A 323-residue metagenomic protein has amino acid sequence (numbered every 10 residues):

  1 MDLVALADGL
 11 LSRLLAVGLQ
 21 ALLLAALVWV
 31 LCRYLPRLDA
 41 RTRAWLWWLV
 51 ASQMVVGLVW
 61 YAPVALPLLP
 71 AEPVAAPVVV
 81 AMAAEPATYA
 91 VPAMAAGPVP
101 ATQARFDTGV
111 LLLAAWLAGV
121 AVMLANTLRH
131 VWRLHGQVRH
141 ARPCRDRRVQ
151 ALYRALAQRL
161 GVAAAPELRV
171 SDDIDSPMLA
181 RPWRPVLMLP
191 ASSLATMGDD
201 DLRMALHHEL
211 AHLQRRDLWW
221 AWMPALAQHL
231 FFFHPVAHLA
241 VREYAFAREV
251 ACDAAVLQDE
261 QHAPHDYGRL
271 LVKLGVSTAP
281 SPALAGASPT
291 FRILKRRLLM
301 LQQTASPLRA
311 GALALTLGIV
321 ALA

Functional and structural regions predicted by a protein language model:
M1-A125, R139, P143, R147-A165 (+1 more regions): Hydrophobic membrane-embedded segments
D2, A93-W132, A155, R159-G161 (+2 more regions): Cytosolic-facing loops and C-terminal tails of multi-pass membrane proteins
L24, V28, S52, A121-L134 (+6 more regions): Alpha-helical transmembrane segments of polytopic integral membrane proteins, especially the permease/helical cores
W29-R33, L226, R297: Alpha-helical transmembrane segments of multipass membrane proteins
W45-V50, R269, A314-G318: Central hydrophobic cores of alpha-helical transmembrane segments in multi-pass integral membrane proteins
M54, R181, L187, M223-L239: Hydrophobic, aromatic-rich membrane-embedded alpha-helical segments
L58-A65, C144-V170, H207, Q214-R216 (+3 more regions): Short helix/loop segments within enzyme catalytic domains that coordinate or immediately flank catalytic cofactors
A118-W220, H262: Peri-catalytic and regulatory segments of divalent metal-dependent proteins
